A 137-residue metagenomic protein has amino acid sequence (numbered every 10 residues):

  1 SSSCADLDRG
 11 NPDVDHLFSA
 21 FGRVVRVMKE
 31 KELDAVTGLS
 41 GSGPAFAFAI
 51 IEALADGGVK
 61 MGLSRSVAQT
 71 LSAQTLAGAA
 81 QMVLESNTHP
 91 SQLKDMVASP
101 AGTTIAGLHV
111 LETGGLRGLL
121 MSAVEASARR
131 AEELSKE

Functional and structural regions predicted by a protein language model:
S1-A35, F48-E85, R130: Internal alpha-helical scaffold of NAD(P)-dependent oxidoreductase catalytic cores
E32-G38, P90-D95: Short pre-catalytic strand/loop immediately N-terminal to key active-site residues, enriched for Gly-Thr
G43: Aromatic-residue-lined binding/catalytic grooves and analogous aromatic/hydrophobic interfacial grooves in multimeric
A47-F48, A98: Short, contiguous hydrophobic alpha-helices characteristic of membrane insertion segments
A73-E137: NAD(P)-dependent Rossmann-like dehydrogenase/reductase catalytic/cofactor-binding core
